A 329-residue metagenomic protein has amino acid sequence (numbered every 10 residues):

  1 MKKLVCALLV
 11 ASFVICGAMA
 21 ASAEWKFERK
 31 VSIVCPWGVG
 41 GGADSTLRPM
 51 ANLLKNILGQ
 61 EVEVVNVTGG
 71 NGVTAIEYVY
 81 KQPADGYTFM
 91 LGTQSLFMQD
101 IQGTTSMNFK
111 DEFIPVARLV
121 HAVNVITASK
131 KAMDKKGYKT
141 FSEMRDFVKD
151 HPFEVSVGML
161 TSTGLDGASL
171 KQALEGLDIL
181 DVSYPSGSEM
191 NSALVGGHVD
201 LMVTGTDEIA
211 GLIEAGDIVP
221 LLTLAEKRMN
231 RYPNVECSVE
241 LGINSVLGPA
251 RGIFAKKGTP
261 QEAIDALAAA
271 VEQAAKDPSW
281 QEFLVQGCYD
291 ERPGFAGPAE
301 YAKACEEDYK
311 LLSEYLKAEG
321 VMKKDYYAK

Functional and structural regions predicted by a protein language model:
M1-L4: Positively charged n-region of N-terminal signal peptides that target proteins for export
L8-C16: Bacterial N-terminal signal peptides
G17-A21: N-terminal signal peptide c-region/cleavage motif recognized by signal peptidases
A23-E112, E154, T163, L174-V203 (+3 more regions): N-terminal (or domain-start) structured segment
F27-K30, L54-N56, Y78-G86, I101-E189 (+1 more regions): Hinge/capping helix and adjacent helix->loop/strand transition within the periplasmic-binding protein
E28-K30, E262-K329: An extracytoplasmic/periplasmic, membrane-proximal ligand-sensing/linker region
L91-L96, S162-T163, S186-G187, T204-I209 (+4 more regions): Beta->alpha turn/N-cap motifs
R118-V125, L222-K257: Periplasmic-binding protein-like
